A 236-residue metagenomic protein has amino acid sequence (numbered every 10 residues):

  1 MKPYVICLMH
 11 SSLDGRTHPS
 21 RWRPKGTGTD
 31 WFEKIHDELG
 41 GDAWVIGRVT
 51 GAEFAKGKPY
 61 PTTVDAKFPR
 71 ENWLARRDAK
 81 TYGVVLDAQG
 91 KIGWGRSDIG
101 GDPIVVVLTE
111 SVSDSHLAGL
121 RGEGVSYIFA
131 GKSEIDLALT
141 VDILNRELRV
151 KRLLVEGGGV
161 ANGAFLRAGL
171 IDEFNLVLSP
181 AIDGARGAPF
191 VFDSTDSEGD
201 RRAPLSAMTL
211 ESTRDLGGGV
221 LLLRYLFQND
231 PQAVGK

Functional and structural regions predicted by a protein language model:
M1-K236: Enzymes that bind and transform nitrogen-containing heteroaromatic metabolites
